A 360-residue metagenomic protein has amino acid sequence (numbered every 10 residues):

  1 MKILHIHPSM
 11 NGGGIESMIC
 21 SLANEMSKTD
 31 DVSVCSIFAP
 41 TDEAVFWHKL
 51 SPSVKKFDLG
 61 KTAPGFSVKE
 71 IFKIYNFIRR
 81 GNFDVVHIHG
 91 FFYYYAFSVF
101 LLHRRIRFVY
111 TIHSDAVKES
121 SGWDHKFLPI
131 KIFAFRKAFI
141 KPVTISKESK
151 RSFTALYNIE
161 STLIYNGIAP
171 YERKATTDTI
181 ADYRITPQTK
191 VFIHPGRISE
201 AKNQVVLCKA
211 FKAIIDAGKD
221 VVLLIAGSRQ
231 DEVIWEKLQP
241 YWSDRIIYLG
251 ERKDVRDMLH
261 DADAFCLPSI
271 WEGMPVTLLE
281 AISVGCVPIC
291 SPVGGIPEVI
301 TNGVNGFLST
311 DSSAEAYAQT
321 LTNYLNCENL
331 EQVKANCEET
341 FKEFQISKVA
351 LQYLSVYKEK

Functional and structural regions predicted by a protein language model:
L4-I6, T186-K202, C208-F211: Conserved donor-binding/catalytic core segment of Leloir-type glycosyltransferases
H5-F66, S149-T154, L163, R229-D231: N-terminal strand-loop element at the rim of the active site of nucleotide-sugar-dependent glycosyltransferases
D42-L50, V222-R245, L249: Short, structured helix-loop element that forms part of the nucleotide-activated donor/catalytic region
A63-G65, R151-A155, Y165-Y183: Acidic anion/phosphate-binding donor-loop and adjacent secondary structure in glycosyltransferase catalytic cores
I88-Y95, I112: Short His-centered aromatic/hydrophobic patch
E251, I270: Aromatic "clamp/platform" in nucleotide-sugar-dependent glycosyltransferases that forms part of the donor/acceptor
V287-C290: Short hydrophobic beta-strand element within catalytic cores of glycosyltransferases and related nucleotide-activated
N302-G303, F307-A314, N323-E328: Conserved acidic donor-binding segment of nucleotide-sugar-dependent glycosyltransferases
